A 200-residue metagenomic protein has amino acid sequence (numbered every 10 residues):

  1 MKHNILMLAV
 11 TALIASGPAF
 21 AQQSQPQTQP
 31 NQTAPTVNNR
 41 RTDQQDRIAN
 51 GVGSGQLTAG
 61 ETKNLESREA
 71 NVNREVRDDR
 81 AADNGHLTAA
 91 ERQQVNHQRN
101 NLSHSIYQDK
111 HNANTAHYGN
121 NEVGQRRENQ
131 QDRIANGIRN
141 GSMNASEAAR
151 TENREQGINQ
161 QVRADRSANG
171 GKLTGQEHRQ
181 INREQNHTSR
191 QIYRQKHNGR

Functional and structural regions predicted by a protein language model:
M1-L8: Bacterial N-terminal signal peptides that target proteins for export
L8-S16: Bacterial N-terminal signal peptides
G17-Q22: Sec/Tat signal peptide C-region and signal peptidase I cleavage site
Q23-N39, D43, K63: N-terminal propeptides/low-complexity segments immediately following signal peptides in secreted or periplasmic proteins
N50-A81: N-terminal, post-signal-peptide region of Sec/Tat-exported proteins
A59-S67, T88-H97, A145-N153, T174-E184: Short, charged, amphipathic alpha-helical segments
N71-H86, N101-N114, G157-K172, H187-R200: Amphipathic alpha-helical coiled-coil segments
S105-S146: Extended amphipathic alpha-helical interaction segments
